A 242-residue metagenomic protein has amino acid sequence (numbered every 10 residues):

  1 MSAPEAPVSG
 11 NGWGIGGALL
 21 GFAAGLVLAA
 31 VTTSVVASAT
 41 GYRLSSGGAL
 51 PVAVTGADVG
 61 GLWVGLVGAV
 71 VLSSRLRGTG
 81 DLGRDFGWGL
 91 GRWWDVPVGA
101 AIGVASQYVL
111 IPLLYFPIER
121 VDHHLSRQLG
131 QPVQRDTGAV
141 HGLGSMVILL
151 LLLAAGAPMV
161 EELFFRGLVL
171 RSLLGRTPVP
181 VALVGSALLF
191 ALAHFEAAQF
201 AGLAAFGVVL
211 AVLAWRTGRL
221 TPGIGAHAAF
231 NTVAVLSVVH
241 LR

Functional and structural regions predicted by a protein language model:
M1-V98, I111, Y115-F116, R120 (+2 more regions): N-terminal, membrane-interfacial amphipathic/helix-forming hydrophobic leader that caps and precedes the first
W13-G21, A53-G61, W94-V98, I102 (+6 more regions): Alpha-helical transmembrane segments of integral membrane proteins
A105: Conserved binding-pocket/active-site segment within a compact domain
Y108-L110, L129-R242: Transmembrane helix-loop-helix hairpins at the membrane interface of multi-pass integral membrane proteins
